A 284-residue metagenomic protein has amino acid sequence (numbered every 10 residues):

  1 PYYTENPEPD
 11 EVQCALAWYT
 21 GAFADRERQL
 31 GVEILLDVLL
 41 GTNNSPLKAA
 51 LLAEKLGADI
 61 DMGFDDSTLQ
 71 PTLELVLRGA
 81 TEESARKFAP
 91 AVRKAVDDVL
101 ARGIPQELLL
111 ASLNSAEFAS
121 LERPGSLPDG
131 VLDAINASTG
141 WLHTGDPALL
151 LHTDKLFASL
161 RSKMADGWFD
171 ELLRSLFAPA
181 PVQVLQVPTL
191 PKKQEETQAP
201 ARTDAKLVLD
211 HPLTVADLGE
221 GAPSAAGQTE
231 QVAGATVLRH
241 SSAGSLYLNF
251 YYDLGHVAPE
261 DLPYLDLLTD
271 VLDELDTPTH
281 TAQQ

Functional and structural regions predicted by a protein language model:
P1-E5, P9-E11, P46, A50-A58 (+1 more regions): Short acidic/His-enriched helical or mixed secondary-structure segments at domain edges of catalytic enzymes and some
P1-E5, Q13, K48-A49, A111 (+1 more regions): Proteolytic maturation boundary segments
D10-G21, D25-R26, L30: Polar, glycine-rich mid-to-C-terminal structural blocks that act as macromolecule-binding/assembly scaffolds
C14-A17, P71-G79, L248-F250, D270: Short, hydrophobic beta-strand segments
A24-E27, E82-K87, Q194, P259: Short, conserved charged micro-motifs
G41-G57, D65-P71, V257-Q284: M16/MPP (pitrilysin/insulinase) zinc-metallopeptidase core fold and M16-derived inactive scaffolds
Q70-S126, H143-L149, E274-H280: M16/insulysin-pitrilysin zinc metalloprotease superfamily fold
